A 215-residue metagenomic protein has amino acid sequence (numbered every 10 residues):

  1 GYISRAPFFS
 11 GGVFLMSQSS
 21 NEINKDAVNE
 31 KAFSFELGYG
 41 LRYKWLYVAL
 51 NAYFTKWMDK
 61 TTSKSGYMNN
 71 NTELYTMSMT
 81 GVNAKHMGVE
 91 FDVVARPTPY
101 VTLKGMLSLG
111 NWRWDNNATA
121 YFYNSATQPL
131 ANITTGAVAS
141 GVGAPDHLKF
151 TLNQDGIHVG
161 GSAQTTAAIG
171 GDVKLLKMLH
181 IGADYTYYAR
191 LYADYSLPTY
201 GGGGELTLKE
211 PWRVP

Functional and structural regions predicted by a protein language model:
G1-S34, Y47, F54-M77, T186-P198: Surface-exposed extracellular loop regions of Gram-negative outer-membrane beta-barrel proteins, predominantly
S19-K25, S34, L74-T80, G88-E90 (+2 more regions): Extracellular loop and loop/strand-boundary signature of outer-membrane beta-barrel proteins
E30-F35, V94, T98, T102-K104 (+3 more regions): Conserved C-terminal beta-signal and adjacent last beta-strands/turns of outer-membrane beta-barrel proteins
G38: Small/polar-residue-rich segments within soluble enzyme cores
L41-W45: A generic beta-sheet turn/junction motif
K56-T80, G110-D155, D194-G202: Surface-exposed, extracytoplasmic segments of Gram-negative outer-membrane nutrient-acquisition systems
A84: Short glycine/threonine-rich catalytic loop with a Thr-x-Gly-x-Asp
